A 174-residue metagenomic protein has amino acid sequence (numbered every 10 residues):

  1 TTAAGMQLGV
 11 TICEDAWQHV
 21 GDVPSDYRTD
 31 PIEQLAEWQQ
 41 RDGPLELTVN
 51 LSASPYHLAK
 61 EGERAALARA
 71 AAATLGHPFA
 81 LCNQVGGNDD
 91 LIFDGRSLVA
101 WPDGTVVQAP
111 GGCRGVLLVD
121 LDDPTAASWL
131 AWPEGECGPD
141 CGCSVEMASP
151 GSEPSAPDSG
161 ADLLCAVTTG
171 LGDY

Functional and structural regions predicted by a protein language model:
T1-Y174: Enzyme catalytic cores with a strong preference for nitrogen-chemistry domains
